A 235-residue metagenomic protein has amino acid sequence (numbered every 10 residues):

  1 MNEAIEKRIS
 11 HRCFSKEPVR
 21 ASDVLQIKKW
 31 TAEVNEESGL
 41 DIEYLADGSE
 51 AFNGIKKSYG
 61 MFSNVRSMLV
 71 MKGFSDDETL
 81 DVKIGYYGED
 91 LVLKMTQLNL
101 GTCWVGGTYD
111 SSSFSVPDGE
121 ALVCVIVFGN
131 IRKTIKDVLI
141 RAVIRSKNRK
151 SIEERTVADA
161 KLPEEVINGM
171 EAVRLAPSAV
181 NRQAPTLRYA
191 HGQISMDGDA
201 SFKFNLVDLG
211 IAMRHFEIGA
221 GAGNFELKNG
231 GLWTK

Functional and structural regions predicted by a protein language model:
M1-K235: Acidic, surface-exposed loops and disordered segments
